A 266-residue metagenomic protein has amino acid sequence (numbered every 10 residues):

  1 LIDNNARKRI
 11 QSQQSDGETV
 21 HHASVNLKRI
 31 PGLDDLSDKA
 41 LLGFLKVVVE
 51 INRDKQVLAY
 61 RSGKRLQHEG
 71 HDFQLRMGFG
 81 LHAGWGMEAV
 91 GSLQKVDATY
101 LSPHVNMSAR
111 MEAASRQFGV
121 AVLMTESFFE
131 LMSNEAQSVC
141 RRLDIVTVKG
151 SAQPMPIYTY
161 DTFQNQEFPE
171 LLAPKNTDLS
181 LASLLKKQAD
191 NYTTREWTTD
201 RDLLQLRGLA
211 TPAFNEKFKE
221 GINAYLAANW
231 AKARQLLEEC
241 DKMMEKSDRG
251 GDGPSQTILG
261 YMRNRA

Functional and structural regions predicted by a protein language model:
L1-K39, V49-P103, S127-S138, S151-Y158: Catalytic core of nucleotidyl cyclases, primarily class III adenylyl/guanylyl cyclases
G43, V47: Acidic, glycine-rich loop-and-strand cores that form catalytic or ligand-binding grooves in diverse globular domains
V49, H71, R76-M77, W85-E88 (+2 more regions): Intrinsically disordered, glycine/charged-rich C-terminal tails and inter-domain linkers that flank nucleotidyl cyclase
